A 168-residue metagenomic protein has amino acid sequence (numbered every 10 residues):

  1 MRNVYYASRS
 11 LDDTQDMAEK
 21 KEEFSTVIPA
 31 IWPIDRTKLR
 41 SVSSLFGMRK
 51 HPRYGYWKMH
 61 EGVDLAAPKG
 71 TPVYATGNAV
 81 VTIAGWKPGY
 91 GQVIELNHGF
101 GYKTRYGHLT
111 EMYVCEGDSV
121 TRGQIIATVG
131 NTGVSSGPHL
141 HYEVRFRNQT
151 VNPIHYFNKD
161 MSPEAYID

Functional and structural regions predicted by a protein language model:
M1-S41, L45: Non-catalytic extracellular/periplasmic "stalk" and linker regions immediately N-terminal to catalytic or recognition
D35-D168: Catalytic cores of peptidoglycan-degrading enzymes
